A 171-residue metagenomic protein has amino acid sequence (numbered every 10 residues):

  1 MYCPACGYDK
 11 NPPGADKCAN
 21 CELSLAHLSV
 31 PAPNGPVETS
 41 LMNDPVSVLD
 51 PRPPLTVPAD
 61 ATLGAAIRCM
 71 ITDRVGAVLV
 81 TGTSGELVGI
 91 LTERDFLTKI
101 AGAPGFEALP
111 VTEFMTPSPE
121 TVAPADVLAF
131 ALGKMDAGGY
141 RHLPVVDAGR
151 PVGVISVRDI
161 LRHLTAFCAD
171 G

Functional and structural regions predicted by a protein language model:
M1-G171: Tandem CBS (Cystathionine beta-synthase) repeat/Bateman regulatory domains
